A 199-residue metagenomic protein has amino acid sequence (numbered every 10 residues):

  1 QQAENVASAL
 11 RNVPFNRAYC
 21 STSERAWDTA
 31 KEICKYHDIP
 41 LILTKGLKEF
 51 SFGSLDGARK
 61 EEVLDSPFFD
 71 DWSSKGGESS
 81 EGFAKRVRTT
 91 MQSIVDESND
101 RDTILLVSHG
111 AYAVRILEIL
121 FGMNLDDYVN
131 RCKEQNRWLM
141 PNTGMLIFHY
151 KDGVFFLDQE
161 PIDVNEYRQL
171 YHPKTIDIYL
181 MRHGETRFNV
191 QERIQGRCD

Functional and structural regions predicted by a protein language model:
Q1-H37, T175-D199: Active-site-proximal alpha-helix that buttresses catalytic centers in soluble enzyme cores
L10-P14, I94-D102: Glycine-rich phosphate-binding loop signature in dinucleotide/nucleotide-binding domains
Y19, I42-T44, D158, Y179: General small-molecule cofactor/ligand-binding pocket signal
C20-S21, K85, V107-S108: Short beta-strand scaffold positions
E32, R115-I119: Active-site signature of alpha/beta-hydrolase-fold catalytic machinery across serine- and Asp/Cys-nucleophile hydrolases
K35-T89, F188, Q195-C198: Phosphate-handling substructures
F50-E61, D100-D102, E118-R193: Acidic, low-complexity terminal tails and accessory targeting/binding regions of phosphate-metabolizing enzymes
Y112-A113, T186: Short active-site segment of divalent metal-dependent hydrolases/proteases that encodes the spacing between
